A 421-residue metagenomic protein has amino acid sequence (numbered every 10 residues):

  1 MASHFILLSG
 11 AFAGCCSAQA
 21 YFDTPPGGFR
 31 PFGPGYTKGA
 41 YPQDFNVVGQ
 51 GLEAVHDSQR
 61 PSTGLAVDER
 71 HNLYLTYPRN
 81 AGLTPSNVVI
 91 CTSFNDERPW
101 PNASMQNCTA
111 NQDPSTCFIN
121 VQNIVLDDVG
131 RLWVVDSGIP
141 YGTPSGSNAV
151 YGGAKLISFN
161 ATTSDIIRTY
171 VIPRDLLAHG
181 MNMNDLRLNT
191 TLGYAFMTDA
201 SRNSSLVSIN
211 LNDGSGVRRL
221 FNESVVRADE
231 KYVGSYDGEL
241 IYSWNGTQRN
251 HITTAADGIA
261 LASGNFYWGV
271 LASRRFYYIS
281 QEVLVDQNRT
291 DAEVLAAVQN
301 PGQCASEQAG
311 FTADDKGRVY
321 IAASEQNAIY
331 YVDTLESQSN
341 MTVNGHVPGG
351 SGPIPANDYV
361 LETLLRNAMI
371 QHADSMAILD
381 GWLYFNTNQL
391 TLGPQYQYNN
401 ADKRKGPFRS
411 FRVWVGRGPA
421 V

Functional and structural regions predicted by a protein language model:
Y21-A54, N72-T109, T143-G152, I157-T162: Beta-propeller domains
R30-A54, N95-T116, I166-A178, V217-R249 (+4 more regions): Surface-exposed loop and turn segments in beta-propeller and other repeat-based domains that flank or scaffold
H56-E69, D113-V135, D175-F196, V225-F266 (+3 more regions): Beta-rich, blade/repeat-based domains predominating in secreted/periplasmic proteins but also intracellular
L75-A81, V134-G138, F196-S201, A262 (+4 more regions): Conserved beta-strand positions in repeat-built beta-propeller and related beta-rich domains
S93-F94, T162, L211-V217, I279-T290 (+2 more regions): Short loop/turn segments immediately following beta-strands, especially the blade-tip and inter-blade linker loops
F118, G138-G193: Asp-box/WD-like beta-propeller blade repeats and closely related beta-sheet repeat scaffolds
A260-Y278, L295-A373: Loop/turn-rich, solvent-exposed surfaces of beta-rich toroidal or solenoidal domains
S375-V421: Blade-level signature of beta-propeller repeat domains, shared across WD40, Kelch, NHL, RCC1 and BNR/Asp-box propellers
